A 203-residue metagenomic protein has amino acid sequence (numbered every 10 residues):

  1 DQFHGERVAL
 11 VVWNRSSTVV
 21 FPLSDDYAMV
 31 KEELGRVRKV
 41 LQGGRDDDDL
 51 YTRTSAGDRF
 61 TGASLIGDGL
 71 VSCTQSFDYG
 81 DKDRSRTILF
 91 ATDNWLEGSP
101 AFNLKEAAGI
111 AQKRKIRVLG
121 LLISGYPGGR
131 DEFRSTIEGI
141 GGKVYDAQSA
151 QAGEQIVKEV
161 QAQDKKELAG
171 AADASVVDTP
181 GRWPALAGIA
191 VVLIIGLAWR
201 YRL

Functional and structural regions predicted by a protein language model:
D1-G5, G35, K39-Q42, T74-K82 (+5 more regions): Sec-exported extracytoplasmic/periplasmic mature domains
D1-K39, G69, T87-L89: Von Willebrand factor
V12, L122, D146-Q148: Residue-level recognition of beta-strand->loop/alpha-helix junctions
S17-V19, E97, P127, G153: Flexible, glycine-rich phosphate/dinucleotide-binding loops and adjacent beta-alpha linkers at cofactor/substrate
A28-R84, G120-G129, A152-Q155: Von Willebrand factor
G57-T61, Q75-S76, K82-T87, T92-I140: VWA/integrin I-like adhesion module and closely mimicked acidic/polar interface patches used
T136, I140, Y145-D178: Juxtamembrane amphipathic/hinge helix adjacent to a transmembrane helix
K166-L203: C-terminal signal-anchor/stop-transfer transmembrane helix together with its immediate cytosolic, Lys/Arg-enriched
